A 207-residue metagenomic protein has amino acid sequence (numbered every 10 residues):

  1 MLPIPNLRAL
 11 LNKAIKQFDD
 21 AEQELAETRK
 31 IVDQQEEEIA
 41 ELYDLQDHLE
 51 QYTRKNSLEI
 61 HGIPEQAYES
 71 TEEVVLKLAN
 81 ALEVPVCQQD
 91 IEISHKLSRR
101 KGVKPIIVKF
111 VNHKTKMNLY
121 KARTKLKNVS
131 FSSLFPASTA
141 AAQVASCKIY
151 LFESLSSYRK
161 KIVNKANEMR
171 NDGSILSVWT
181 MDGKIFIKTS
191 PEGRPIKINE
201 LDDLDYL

Functional and structural regions predicted by a protein language model:
L2-L207: C-terminal folded interaction/catalytic domains of modular proteins that assemble large macromolecular complexes
